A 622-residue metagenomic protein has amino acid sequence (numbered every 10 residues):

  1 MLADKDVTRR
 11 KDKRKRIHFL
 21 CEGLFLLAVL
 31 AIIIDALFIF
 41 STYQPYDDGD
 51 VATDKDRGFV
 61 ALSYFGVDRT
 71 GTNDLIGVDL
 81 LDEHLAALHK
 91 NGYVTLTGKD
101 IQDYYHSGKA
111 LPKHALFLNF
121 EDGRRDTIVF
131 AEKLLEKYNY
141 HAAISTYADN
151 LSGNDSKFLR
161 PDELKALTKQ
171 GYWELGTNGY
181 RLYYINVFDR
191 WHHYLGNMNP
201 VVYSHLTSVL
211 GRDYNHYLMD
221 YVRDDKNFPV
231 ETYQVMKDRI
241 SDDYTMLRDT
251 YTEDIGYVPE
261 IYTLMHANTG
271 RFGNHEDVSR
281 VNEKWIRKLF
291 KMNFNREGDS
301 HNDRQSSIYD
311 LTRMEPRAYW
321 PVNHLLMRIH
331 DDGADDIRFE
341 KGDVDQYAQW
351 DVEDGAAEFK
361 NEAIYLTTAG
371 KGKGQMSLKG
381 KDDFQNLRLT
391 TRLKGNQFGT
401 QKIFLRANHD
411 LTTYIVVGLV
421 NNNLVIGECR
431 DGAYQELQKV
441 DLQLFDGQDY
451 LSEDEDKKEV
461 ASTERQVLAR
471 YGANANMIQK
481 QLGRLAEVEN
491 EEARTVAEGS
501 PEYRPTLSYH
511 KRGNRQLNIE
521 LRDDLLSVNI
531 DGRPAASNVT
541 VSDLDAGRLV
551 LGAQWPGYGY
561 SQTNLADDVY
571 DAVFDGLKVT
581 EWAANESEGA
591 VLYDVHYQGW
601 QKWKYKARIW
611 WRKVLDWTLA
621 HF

Functional and structural regions predicted by a protein language model:
M1-H18: N-terminal Lys/Arg-rich, disordered targeting/topogenic segments
L20-S41: Hydrophobic membrane-insertion alpha-helices, especially the h-region of bacterial N-terminal signal peptides
F65-D68, E136-T269, L311: Metal-dependent polysaccharide deacetylase catalytic core of the NodB/CE4 family, i.e., the active-site-bearing domain
T146-Y147, H205, D254-R317: His/Asp/Glu-enriched short active-site or ligand-binding loop at hydrolase and phosphoryl-transfer sites
P321-N386, L507, N585-F622: Low-complexity, Ser/Thr/Pro/Gly-rich disordered linker/stalk regions
T368-G483: Secretory/extracellular carbohydrate-interaction modules and structurally similar beta-sandwich "look-alikes"
T391, S462-R470, E489, A493-E498 (+1 more regions): Carbohydrate-binding surfaces in secreted/extracellular proteins
N538-A584: Flexible glycan-contacting loops in extracellular carbohydrate-active proteins
